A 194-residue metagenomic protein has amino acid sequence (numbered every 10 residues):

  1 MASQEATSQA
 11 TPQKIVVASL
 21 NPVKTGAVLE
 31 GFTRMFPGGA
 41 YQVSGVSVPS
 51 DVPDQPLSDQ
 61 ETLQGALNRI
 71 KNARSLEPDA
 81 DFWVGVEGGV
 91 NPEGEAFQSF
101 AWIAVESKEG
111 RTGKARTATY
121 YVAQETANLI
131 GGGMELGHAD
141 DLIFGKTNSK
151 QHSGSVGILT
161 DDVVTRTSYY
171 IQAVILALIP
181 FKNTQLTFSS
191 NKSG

Functional and structural regions predicted by a protein language model:
A2-A80: N-terminal polybasic phosphate/anion-binding patch
D54-G194: Anionic-ligand binding patches
